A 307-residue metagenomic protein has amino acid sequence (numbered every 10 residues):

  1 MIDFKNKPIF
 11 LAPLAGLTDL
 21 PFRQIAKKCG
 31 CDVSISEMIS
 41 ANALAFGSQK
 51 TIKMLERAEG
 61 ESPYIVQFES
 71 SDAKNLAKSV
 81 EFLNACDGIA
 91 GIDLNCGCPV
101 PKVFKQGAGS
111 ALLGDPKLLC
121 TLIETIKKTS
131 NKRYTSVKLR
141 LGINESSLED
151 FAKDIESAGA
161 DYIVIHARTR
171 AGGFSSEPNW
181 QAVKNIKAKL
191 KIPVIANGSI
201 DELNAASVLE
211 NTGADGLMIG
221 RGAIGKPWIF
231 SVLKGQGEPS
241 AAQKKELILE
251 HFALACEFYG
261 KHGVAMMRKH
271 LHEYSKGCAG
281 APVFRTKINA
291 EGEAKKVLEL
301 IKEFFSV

Functional and structural regions predicted by a protein language model:
M1-F10, L44-P63, C98, K105-A108 (+1 more regions): N-terminal small/glycine-rich loop or linker at the start of catalytic domains across soluble metabolic enzymes
M1-N6, F10, L20-P21, T129 (+5 more regions): Alpha/beta catalytic cores of nucleotide-metabolism and tRNA/nucleoside-modifying enzymes
I2, L14-C86: Glycine-rich, positively charged N-terminal anion/phosphate-binding segment
I9-P13, S34-S36, Y64-F68, I92 (+4 more regions): Hydrophobic faces of well-ordered beta-strands that scaffold small-molecule active sites in alpha/beta enzyme cores
L14-G16, I39-A41, E69-S71, G97-P99 (+4 more regions): Active-site beta-loop-alpha junctions enriched in small/polar residues
K53, G107-L113, G172, K234-G235: Short glycine-enriched, charge-decorated loop/helix-capping segments at active-site entrances that position
K78-A108, K117-I192, N211: Alpha/beta enzyme core
